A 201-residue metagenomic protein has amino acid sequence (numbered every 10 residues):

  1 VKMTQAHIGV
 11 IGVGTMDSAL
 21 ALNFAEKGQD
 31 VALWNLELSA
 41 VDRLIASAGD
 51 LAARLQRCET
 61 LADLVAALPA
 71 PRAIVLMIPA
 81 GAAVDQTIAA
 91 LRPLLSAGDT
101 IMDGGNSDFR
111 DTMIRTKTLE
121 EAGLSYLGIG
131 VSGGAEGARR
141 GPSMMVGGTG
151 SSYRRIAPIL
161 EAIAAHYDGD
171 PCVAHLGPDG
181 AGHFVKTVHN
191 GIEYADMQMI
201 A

Functional and structural regions predicted by a protein language model:
K2-R72, G98, A135-A138: NAD(P)+-binding Rossmann beta1-loop-alpha1 motif at the extreme N-terminus of oxidoreductases
I8, D85-A89, S107-A201: Rossmann-fold dinucleotide-binding core
V13, W34, L76-M77, G104-G105 (+1 more regions): Glycine- and other small-residue-rich loops at beta-strand/loop junctions that grip anionic moieties
F24-G28, L38, I45-A52, V65-L68 (+6 more regions): Structural signal for hydrophobic packing residues in well-ordered secondary-structure cores of soluble enzyme domains
A32, C58, I101-M102, L127 (+1 more regions): Structural detector of well-ordered beta-strand residues that form the stable sheet scaffold of enzyme domains
L61-Y126: Rossmann-fold NAD(P) dinucleotide-binding segment
